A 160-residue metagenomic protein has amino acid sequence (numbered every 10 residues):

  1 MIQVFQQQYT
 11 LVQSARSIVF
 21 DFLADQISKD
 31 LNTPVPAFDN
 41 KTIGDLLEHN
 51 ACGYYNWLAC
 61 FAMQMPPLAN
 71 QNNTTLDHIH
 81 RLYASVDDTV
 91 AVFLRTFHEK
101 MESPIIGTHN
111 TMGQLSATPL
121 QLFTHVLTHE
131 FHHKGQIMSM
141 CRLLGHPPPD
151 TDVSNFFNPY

Functional and structural regions predicted by a protein language model:
M1, F5-Q8, T75, I79: Residue-level preference for long, well-ordered alpha-helices that form the structural scaffold of enzyme catalytic
Q6-D21, S28-N70, T111-Y160: Short, contiguous alpha-helical
F20-A24, I79-L82, K100, L115: Short linear motifs at secondary-structure transitions and domain/linker junctions
I27-S28, H98: Residues that cap or delimit alpha-helices
M63-M101: Helix-adjacent hinge/juxtasegments
V90-T124: A mid-sequence interfacial segment
